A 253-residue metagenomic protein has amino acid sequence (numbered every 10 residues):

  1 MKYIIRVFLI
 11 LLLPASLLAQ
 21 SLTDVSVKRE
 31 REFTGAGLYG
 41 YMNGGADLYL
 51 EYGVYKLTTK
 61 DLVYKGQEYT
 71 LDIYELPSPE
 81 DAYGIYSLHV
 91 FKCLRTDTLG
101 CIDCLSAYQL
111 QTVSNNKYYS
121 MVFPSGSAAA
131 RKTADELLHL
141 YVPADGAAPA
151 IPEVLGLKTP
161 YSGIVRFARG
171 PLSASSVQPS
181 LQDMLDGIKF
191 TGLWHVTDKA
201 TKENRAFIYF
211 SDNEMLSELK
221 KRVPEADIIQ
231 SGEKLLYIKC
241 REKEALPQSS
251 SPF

Functional and structural regions predicted by a protein language model:
K2-I10: Sec-dependent signal peptide recognition, specifically the positively charged N-region followed immediately by
L13, L17-T70, Y74-F253: Soluble, non-membrane globular domain cores that form compact, hydrophobic packing and curved binding surfaces
